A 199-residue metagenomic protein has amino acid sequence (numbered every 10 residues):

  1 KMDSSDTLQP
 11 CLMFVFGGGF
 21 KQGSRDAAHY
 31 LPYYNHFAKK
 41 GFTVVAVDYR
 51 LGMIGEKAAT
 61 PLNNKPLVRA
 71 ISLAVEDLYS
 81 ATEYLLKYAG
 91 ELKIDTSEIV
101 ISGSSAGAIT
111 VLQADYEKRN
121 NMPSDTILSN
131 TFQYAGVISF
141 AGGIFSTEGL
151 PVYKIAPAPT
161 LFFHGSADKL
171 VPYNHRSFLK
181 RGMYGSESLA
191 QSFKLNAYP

Functional and structural regions predicted by a protein language model:
K1-T7: Short beta-strand-to-loop junctions in surface cap/lid or active-site-entrance loops
L8-G19: Short beta-strand element of the alpha/beta-hydrolase
L12-F14, V44, T160: Hydrophobic beta-strand anchors of alpha/beta hydrolase catalytic cores
G19-Q22, V44, Y84: Serine-hydrolase catalytic-loop signature spanning alpha/beta hydrolases and amidase-signature enzymes
R25-V47, I54: Short amphipathic alpha-helix adjacent to the substrate-entry channel of hydrolases
N64-E91: Alpha/beta-hydrolase active-site loop
E83-A156: Primarily recognizes the serine-hydrolase "nucleophile elbow" in alpha/beta-hydrolase and SGNH/GDSL folds
D125-A197: The feature captures the conserved acid-bearing segment of alpha/beta-hydrolase catalytic domains
